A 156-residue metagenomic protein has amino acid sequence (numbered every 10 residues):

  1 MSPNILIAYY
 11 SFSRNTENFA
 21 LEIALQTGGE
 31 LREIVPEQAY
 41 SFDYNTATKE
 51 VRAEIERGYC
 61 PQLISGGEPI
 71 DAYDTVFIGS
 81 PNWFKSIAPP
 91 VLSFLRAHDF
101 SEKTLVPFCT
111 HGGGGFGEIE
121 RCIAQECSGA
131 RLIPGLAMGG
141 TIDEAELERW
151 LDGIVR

Functional and structural regions predicted by a protein language model:
M1-I78, K85-I87, L92, R96 (+1 more regions): N-terminal beta1-alpha1-beta2 submodule of the flavodoxin-like/Rossmannoid cofactor-binding fold
I5, L105-V106: Hydrophobic beta-strand segments of well-ordered beta-sheets in folded domains
T27, H98, C127-A130: A structural signal for short coil/turn segments at secondary-structure junctions
I78-G79, P107: Redox-cofactor binding/interface segments in oxidoreductases and associated redox assembly factors
P81-F84, G112: Short glycine-rich anion-binding loops that position phosphate/pyrophosphate groups of nucleotides and phosphorylated
V106-D143: Short, glycine-/small-residue-rich phosphate/pyrophosphate-handling segment
